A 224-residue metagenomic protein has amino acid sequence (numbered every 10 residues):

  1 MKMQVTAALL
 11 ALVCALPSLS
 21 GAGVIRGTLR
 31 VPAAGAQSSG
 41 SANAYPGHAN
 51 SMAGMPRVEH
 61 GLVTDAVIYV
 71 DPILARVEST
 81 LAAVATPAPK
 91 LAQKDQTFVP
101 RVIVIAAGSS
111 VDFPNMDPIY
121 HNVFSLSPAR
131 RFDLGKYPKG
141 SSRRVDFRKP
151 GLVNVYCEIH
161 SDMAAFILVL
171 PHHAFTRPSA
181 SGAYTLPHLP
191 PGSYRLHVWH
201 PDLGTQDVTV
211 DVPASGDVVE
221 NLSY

Functional and structural regions predicted by a protein language model:
M1-V5: Positively charged n-region of N-terminal signal peptides that target proteins for export
T6-L9, T28-R30: Short helix-onset patch at the extreme N-terminus, typifying the N->h transition of secretory signal peptides
A7-P17: Bacterial N-terminal signal peptides
L19-Y224: Extracytoplasmic copper-binding redox domains, predominantly the cupredoxin/blue-copper superfamily
